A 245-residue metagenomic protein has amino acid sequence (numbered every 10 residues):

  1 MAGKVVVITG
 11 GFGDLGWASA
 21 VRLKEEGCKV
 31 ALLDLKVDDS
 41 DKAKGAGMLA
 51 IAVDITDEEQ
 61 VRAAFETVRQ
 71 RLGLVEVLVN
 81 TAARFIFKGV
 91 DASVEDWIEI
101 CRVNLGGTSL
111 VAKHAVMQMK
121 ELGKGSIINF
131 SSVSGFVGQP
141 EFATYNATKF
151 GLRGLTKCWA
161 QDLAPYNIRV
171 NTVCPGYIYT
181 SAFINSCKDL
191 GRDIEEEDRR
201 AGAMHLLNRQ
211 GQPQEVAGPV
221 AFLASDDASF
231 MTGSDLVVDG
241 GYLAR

Functional and structural regions predicted by a protein language model:
F12-G13: Conserved glycine-rich cofactor-binding loop
T81-I86, G241: Conserved NAD(P)H cofactor-binding loop of Rossmann-fold oxidoreductase domains
K88-C101, E197, A201: Substrate-binding pocket helix/loop in short-chain dehydrogenase/reductase
A112, T148, T156: Active-site helix of classical SDR
S132: Residue(s) in the substrate-gating loop at a strand-loop-helix junction that position the organic substrate next
V137, V220-A221, T232-R245: Short C-terminal tail/terminal secondary-structure segment of NAD(P)H-dependent dehydrogenase/reductase domains
A164, R169, M231-G233: Short, small/polar-rich loop/turn modules that mediate ligand/substrate recognition or access, typified
